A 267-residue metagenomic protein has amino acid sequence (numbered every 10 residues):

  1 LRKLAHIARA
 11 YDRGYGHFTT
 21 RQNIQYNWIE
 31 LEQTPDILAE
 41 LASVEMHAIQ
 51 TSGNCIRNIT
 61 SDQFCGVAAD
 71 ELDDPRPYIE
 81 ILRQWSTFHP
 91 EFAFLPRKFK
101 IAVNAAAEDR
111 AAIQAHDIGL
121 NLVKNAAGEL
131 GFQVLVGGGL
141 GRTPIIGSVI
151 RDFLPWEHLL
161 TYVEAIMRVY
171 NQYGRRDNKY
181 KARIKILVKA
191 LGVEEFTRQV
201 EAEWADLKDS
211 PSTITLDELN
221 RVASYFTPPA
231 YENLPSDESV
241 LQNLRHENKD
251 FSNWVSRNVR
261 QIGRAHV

Functional and structural regions predicted by a protein language model:
L1-H266: Peripheral terminal and linker regions in Fe-S/redox and tRNA-modifying enzymes
